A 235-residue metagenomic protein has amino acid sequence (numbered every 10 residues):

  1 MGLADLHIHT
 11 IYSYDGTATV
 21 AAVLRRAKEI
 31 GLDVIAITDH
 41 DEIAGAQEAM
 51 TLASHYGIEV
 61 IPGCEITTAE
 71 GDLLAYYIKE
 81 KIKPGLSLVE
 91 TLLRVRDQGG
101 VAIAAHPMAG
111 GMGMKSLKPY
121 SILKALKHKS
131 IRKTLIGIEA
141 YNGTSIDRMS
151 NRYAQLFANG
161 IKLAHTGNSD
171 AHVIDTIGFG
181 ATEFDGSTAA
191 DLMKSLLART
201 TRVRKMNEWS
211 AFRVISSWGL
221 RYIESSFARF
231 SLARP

Functional and structural regions predicted by a protein language model:
M1-L6, T10-G16, V20-R26, L32 (+7 more regions): Charged catalytic cores and adjacent phosphate/nucleic-acid-binding surfaces used for phosphate/nucleic-acid chemistry
A36: A short beta-strand/loop micro-motif in the catalytic core of glycosyltransferases that engages the nucleotide-sugar
P107-G111: Acidic/Gly/His-enriched mid-domain segments of enzyme catalytic cores or analogous surface patches that mediate
